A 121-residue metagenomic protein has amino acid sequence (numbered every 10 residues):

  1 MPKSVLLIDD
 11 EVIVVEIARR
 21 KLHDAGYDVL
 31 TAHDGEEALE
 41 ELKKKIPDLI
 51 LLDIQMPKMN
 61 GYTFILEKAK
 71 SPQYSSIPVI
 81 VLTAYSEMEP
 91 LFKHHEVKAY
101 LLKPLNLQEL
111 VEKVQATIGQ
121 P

Functional and structural regions predicted by a protein language model:
E16-D24: Charged docking surfaces used in two-component/phosphorelay signaling
G26-H33, E41: Short hydrophobic/Thr-rich beta-strand motif most characteristic of the beta2 strand and flanking loop of CheY-like
K45-L51: Active-site beta3 strand of CheY-like receiver
M56: Receiver (REC) domain active-site loop signature in two-component systems and cognate sites in sensor histidine kinases
I80-L82: Hydrophobic/aromatic residues positioned on beta-strands within the core alpha/beta folds
L105-A116: C-terminal output helix
